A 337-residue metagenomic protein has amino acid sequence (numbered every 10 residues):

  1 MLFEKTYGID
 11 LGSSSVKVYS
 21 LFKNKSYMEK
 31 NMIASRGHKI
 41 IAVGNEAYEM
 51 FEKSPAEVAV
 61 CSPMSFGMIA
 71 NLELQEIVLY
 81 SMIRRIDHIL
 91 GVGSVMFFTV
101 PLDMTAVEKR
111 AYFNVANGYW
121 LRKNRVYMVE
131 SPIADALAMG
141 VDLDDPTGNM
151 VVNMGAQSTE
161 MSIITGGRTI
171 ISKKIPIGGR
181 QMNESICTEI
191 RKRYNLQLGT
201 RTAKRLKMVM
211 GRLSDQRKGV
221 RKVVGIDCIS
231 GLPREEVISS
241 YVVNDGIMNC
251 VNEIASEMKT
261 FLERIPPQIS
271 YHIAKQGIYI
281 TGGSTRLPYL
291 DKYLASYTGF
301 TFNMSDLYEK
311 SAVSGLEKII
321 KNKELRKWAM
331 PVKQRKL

Functional and structural regions predicted by a protein language model:
M1-V151, I164-I278, T285-L307, S311-A312 (+1 more regions): Nucleotide/phosphate-binding catalytic cleft detector across ATP-hydrolyzing and phosphate-transferring enzymes
G155-A156: C-terminal, charged low-complexity interaction regions
E160-S162: A structural feature that tracks compact, well-ordered secondary-structure segments with a strong bias toward
